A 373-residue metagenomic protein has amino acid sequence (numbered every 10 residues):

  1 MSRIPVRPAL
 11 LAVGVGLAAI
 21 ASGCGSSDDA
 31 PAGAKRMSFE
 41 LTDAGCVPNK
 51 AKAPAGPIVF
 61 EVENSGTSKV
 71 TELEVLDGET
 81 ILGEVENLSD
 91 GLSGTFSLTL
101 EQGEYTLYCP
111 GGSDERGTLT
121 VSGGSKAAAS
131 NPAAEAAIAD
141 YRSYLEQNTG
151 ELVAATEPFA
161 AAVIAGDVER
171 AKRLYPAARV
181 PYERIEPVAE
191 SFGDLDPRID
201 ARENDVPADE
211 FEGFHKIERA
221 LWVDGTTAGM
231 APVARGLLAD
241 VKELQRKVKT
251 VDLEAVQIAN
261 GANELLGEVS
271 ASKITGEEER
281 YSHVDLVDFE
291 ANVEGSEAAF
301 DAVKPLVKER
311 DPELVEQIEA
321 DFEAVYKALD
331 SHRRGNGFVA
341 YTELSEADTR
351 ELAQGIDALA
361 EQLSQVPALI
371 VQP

Functional and structural regions predicted by a protein language model:
M1-V13: Bacterial N-terminal signal peptides that target proteins for export
I20-G23: C-terminal motif of bacterial Sec signal peptides marking the signal peptidase cleavage site
G25-S27: Bacterial signal peptide processing site
G33-P54, A154: N-terminal edge beta-strand
S38-L41, L88-S130: Extracellular/periplasmic metallocenter environments
N49-S68, G94-P110: Beta-strand cores of secreted/periplasmic/IMS beta-sandwich domains, seen most often in copper-related folds
E72-E74: Beta-strand signatures of extracellular beta-sandwich domains
S125-P373: Mature extracytoplasmic or organellar-lumen-exposed domains after removal of signal/transit peptides
